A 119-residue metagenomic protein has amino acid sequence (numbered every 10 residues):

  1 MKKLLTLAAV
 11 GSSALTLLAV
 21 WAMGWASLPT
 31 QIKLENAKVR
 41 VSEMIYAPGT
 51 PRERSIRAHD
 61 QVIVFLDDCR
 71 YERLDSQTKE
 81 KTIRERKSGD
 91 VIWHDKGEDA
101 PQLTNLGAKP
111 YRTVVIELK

Functional and structural regions predicted by a protein language model:
K3-W21: Single-pass membrane-anchoring alpha-helices
V20-T30: Signal peptide cleavage region of secreted peptide precursors
L28-E53, A58-I63, I116: A short glycine-rich, His/Asp/Glu-containing loop-to-beta-strand
L34, K79-G97: Short acidic-glycine-tyrosine-enriched beta hairpin
P48, D67, S88-G89: Short, flexible surface segments
R52-R54, E72-R73, A100-G107: Short beta-strand His + acidic residue motifs that chelate non-heme Fe in jelly-roll/DSBH and cupin folds
R57-Q77: Glycine- and acidic-residue-biased ligand/ion/polar-headgroup-sensing regions
K96-K119: Ligand-binding loop in jelly-roll beta-barrel domains
